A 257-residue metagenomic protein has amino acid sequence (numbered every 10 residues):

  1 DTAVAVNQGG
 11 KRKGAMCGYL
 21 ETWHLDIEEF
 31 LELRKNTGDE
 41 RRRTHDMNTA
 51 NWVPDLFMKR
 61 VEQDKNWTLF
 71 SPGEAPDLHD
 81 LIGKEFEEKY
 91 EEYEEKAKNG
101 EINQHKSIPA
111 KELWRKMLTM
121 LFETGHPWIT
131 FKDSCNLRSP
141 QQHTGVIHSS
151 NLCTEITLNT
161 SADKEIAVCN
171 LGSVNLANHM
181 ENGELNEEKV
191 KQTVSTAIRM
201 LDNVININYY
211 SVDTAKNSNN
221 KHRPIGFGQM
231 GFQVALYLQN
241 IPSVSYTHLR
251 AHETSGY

Functional and structural regions predicted by a protein language model:
D1-S173, M180-E181, V212-K216: Active-site cavity-forming subdomains of large catalytic enzyme subunits
L31, N170-S173, R199-Y210, L236 (+1 more regions): Active-site-adjacent bridging/hinge elements
K35, I108, L176-R199: Glycine-rich, acidic/polar active-site loops that bind/position phosphate-bearing ligands
M200-V204, S218-Q239: Core structural elements
S243-S245: Acidic, proline/serine/threonine- and glycine-rich low-complexity intrinsically disordered segments
T247-T254: Conserved small/polar residues in nucleotide/adenosyl-binding loops
Y257: Post-transcriptional modification and biogenesis factors for structured RNAs of the translation apparatus
